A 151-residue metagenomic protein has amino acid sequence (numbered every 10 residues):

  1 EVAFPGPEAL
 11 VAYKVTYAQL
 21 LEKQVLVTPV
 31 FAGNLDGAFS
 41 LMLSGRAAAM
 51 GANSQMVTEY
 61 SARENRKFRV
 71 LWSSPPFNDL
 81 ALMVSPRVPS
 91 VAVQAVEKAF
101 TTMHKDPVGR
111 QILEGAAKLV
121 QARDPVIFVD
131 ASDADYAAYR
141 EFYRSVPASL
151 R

Functional and structural regions predicted by a protein language model:
E1-S40, S44, Q55-T58: Bilobed "Venus flytrap"/periplasmic-binding protein-like clamshell domains and structurally analogous long
G6-A9, Y13, F31-L35, M50 (+4 more regions): Solvent-exposed, acidic/flexible segments
L21-V25, L43-A47, A62, K98-K105 (+1 more regions): Sec-exported extracytoplasmic/periplasmic mature domains
T28, A62-P76, P86: Short beta-strand->loop
A47-N53: Paired acidic/hydrophobic, glycine-rich loop segments that form the ligand-binding mouth/hinge of periplasmic-binding
S54-Q55, P86: Short secondary-structure boundary segments
F77-A81: Short, solvent-exposed beta-strand edge segments and adjacent coil->beta transition regions
V84-R151: An extracytoplasmic/periplasmic, membrane-proximal ligand-sensing/linker region
